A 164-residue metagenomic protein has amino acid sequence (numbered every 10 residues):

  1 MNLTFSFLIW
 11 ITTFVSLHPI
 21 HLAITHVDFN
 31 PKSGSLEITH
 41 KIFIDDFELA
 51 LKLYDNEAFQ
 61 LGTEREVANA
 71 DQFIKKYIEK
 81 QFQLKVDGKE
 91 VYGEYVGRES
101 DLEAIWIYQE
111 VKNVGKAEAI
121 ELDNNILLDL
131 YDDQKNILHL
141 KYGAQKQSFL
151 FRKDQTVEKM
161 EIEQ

Functional and structural regions predicted by a protein language model:
M1-L22: Bacterial Sec-dependent N-terminal signal peptides
H18-Q164: N-terminal soluble domains immediately following signal/targeting peptides that reside in extracytoplasmic
